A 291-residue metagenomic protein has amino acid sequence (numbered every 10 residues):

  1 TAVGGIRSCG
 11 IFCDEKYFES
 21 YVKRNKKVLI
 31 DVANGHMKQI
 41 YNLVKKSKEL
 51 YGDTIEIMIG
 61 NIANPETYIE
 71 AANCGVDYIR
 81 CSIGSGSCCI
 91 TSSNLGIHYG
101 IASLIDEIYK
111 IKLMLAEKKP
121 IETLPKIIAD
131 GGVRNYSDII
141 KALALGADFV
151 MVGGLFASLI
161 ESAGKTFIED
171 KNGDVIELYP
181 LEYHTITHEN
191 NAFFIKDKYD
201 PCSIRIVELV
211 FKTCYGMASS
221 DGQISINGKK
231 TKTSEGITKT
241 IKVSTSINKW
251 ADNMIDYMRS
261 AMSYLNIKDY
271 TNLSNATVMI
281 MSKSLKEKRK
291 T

Functional and structural regions predicted by a protein language model:
T1-K126, G154-L159: Active-site entrance/lid segments in N-terminal catalytic domains of soluble metabolic enzymes
G96-A129, R134-T291: Alpha/beta catalytic cores of nucleotide-metabolism and tRNA/nucleoside-modifying enzymes
